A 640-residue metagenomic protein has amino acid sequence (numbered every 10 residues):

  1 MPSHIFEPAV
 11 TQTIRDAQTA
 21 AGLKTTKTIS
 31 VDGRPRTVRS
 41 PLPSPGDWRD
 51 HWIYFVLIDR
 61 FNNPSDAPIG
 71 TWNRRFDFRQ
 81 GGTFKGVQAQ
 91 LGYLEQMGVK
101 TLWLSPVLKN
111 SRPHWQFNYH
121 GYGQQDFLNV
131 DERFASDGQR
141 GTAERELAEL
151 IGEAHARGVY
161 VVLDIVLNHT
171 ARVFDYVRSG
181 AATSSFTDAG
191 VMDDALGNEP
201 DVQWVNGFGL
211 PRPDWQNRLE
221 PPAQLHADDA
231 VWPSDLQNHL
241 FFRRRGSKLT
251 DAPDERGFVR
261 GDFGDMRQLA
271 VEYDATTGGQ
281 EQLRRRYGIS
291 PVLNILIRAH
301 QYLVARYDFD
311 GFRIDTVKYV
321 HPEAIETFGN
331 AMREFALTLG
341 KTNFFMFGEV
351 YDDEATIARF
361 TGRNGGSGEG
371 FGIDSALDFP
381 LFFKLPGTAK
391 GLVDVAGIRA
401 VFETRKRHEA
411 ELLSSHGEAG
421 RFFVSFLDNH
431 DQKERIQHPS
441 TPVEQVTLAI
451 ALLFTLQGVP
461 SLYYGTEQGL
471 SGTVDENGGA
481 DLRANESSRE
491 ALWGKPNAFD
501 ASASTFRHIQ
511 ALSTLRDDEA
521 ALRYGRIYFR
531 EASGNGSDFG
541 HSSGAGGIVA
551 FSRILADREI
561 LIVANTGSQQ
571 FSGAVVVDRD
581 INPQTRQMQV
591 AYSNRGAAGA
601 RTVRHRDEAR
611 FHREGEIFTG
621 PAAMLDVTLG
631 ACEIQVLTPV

Functional and structural regions predicted by a protein language model:
P2-N63: Mature N-terminal, pre-catalytic/accessory segment of carbohydrate-active enzymes
S3-A21, P35, I151, H169 (+15 more regions): Active-site-proximal helices and loops of the catalytic beta/alpha 8
R39, P45-H51, D59-K100, S105-Y302 (+6 more regions): Substrate-binding/active-site clefts of carbohydrate-active enzymes
W52, R604-V640: C-terminal beta-strand-rich structural cap/linker in extracellular carbohydrate-active enzymes
V56, L94, L104, F127 (+11 more regions): Conserved, mostly hydrophobic/aromatic
S65-F84, P439-E444, S542, A598-P621: Short, polar loop/linker segments at the starts of domains and inter-domain junctions
D77-Q80, L283, Y287, R313-T316 (+4 more regions): Active-site rim elements
K100, D310, P460: Short acidic/polar active-site loop segments enriched in Thr and Asp
